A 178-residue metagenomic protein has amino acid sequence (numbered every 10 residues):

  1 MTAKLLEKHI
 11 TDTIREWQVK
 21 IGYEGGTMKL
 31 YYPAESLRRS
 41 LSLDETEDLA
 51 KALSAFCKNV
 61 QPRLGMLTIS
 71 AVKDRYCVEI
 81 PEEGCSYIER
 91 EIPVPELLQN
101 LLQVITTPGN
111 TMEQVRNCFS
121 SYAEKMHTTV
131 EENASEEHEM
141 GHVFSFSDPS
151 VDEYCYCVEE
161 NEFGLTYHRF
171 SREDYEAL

Functional and structural regions predicted by a protein language model:
M1-A3, E89-L97, H142: Long, charge-rich, low-complexity intrinsically disordered regions
M1-L30: Positively charged, polyanion-binding regions of nucleic-acid-associated proteins
M1-T2, E7, T11, L97-Q99 (+2 more regions): Ampiphathic alpha-helical segments that act as solvent-exposed interaction surfaces
H9, T13, S40, A52-N59 (+3 more regions): Charge-rich, solvent-exposed alpha-helical interaction surfaces
Y23-D44, L97-T106: Short glycine-rich, basic-tinged beta-strand/loop micro-motifs
R38-T68: Charge-enriched amphipathic alpha-helical scaffolds
N59-P93, E136-M140, P149-V151, F163-T166: Charged low-complexity interaction tracts in eukaryotic proteins
N110-E160, F170-Y175: A cross-family detector of function-defining hotspots
